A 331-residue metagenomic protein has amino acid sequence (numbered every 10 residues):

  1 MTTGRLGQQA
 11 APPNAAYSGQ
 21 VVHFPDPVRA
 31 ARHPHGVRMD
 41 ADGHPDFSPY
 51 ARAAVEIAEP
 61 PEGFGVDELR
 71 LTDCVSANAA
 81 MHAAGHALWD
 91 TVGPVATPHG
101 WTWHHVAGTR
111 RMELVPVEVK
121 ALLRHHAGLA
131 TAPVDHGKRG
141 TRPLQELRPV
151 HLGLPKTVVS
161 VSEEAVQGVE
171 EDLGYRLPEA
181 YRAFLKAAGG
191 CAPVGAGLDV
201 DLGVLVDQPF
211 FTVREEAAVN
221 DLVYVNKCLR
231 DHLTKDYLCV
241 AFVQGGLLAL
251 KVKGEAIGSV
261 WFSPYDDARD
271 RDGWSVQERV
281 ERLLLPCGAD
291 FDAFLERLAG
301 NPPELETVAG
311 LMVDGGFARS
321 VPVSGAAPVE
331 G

Functional and structural regions predicted by a protein language model:
M1-T102, V106-L147: Nuclease and nuclease-like effector domains acting on nucleic acids or nucleotide cofactors
A58-P60, V117, A241-V243, K253 (+2 more regions): Structured loops at beta-to-helix junctions and adjacent beta-edge loops in soluble globular domains
G65-E68, E113-L114, G254-D267: Short, well-ordered strand-loop elements centered on a beta-strand within folded domains, enriched for acidic residues
H104, C239, L247-K253: Short, surface-exposed beta-strand/loop micro-motifs that present aromatic residues
G108-R110, K120-L122, G190, Q244-L248 (+2 more regions): Short, solvent-exposed loop/turn segments at secondary-structure junctions
D135, R142, F291-G331: Acidic, proline/glycine-rich low-complexity IDRs
P143-L247, E306, R319-G331: A surface-exposed partner-binding patch
W261-R297: Compact, glycine/acidic-enriched structural inserts
